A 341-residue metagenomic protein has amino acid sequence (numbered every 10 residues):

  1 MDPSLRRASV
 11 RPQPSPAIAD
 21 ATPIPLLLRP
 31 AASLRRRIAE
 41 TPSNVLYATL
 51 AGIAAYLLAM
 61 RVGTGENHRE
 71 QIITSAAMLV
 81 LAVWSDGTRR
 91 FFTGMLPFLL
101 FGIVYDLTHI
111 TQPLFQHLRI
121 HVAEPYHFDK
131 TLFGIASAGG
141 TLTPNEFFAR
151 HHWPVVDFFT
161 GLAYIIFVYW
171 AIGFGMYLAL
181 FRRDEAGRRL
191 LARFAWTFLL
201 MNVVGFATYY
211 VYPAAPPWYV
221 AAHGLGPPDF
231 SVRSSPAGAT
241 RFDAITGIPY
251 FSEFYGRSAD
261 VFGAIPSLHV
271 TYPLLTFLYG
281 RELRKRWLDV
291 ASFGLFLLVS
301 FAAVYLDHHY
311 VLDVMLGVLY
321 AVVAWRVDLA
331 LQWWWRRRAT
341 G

Functional and structural regions predicted by a protein language model:
D20-T49: N-terminal membrane topogenic signal
F91-F167: Intramembrane catalytic core of multi-pass membrane enzymes that act on lipidic substrates
T93-P97, I172-Y212, P217-P228: Interfacial segments of alpha-helical transmembrane regions
I103-F128, L199-A237: Aromatic-rich transmembrane-lumenal/periplasmic boundary elements in polytopic membrane proteins
T143-Y169, E253-T276: Individual transmembrane alpha-helix segments
G173-L180, V270-L288, L319-D328: Membrane-interfacial alpha-helical segments at the cytosolic side of multi-pass membrane proteins
V211-E282: Membrane-interfacial catalytic/cofactor-binding modules of polytopic membrane enzymes
P213-A221, A264, L298-V323: Interfacial helix-loop-helix junctions of multi-pass membrane proteins
